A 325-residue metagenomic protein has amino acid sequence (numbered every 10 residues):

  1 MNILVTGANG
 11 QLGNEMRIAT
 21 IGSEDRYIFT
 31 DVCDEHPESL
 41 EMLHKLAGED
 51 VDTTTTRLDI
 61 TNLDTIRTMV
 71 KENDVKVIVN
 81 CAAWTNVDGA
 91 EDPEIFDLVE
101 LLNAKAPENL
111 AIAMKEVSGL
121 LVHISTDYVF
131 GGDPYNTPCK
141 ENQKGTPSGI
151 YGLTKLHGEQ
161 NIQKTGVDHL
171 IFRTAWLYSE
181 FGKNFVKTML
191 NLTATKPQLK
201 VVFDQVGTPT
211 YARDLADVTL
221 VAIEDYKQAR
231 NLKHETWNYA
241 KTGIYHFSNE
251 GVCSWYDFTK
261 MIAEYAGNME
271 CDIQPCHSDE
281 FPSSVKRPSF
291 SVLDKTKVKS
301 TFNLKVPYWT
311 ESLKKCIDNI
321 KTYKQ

Functional and structural regions predicted by a protein language model:
N2-E24: N-terminal Rossmann NAD(P)H-binding glycine-rich loop of SDR-like oxidoreductase domains
Q11, E35-E38, S254-W255, C276-K295 (+1 more regions): Active-site loop of classical SDR/Rossmann-like NAD(P)-dependent oxidoreductases, centered on the catalytic Tyr-X3-Lys
K45-N62: Rossmann-fold cofactor-recognition segment
R57-L102: NAD(P)H-binding glycine-rich loop region in Rossmannoid oxidoreductase-like domains and their noncatalytic homologs
D97-N109, V129-F172, W176-L177: Catalytic helix-loop patch of NAD(P)-dependent Rossmann-fold dehydrogenases
Q160-V221: NAD(P)-dependent short-chain dehydrogenase/reductase
V218-T219, D225-S283, K324-Q325: Mid/C-terminal beta-alpha module of Rossmann-like enzyme folds, strongest in SDR-family dehydrogenases/epimerases
W309-Q325: Amphipathic terminal alpha-helices
